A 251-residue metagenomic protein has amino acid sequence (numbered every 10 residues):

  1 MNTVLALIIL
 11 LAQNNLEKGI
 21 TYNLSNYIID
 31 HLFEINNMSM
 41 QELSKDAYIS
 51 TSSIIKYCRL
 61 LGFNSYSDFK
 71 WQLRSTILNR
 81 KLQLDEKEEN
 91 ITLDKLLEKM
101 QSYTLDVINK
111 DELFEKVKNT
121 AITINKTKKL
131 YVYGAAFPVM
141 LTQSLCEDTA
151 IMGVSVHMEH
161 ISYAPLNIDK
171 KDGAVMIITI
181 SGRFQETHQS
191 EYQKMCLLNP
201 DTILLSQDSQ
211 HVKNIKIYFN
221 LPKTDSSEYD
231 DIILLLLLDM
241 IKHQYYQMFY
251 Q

Functional and structural regions predicted by a protein language model:
T3-V4, L16-I20, D30-N37, K45-Y48 (+1 more regions): HTH-adjacent hinge/linker in prokaryotic transcriptional regulators
E115-K128: Glycine-rich phosphate/diphosphate-binding loops that line cofactor/substrate pockets in enzymes
N125-Y250: Glycine-rich phosphate-binding loops that contact phosphosugars or nucleotide phosphates
